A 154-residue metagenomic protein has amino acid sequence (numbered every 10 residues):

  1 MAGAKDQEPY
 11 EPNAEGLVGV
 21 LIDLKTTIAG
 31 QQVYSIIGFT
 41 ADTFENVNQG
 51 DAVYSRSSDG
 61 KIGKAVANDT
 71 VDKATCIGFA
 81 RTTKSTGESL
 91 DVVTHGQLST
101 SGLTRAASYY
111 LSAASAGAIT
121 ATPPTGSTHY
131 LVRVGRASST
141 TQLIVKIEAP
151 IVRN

Functional and structural regions predicted by a protein language model:
A4-K5, L21-K25, A29-N154: Glycine-anchored, exposed beta-strand/edge motif detector
